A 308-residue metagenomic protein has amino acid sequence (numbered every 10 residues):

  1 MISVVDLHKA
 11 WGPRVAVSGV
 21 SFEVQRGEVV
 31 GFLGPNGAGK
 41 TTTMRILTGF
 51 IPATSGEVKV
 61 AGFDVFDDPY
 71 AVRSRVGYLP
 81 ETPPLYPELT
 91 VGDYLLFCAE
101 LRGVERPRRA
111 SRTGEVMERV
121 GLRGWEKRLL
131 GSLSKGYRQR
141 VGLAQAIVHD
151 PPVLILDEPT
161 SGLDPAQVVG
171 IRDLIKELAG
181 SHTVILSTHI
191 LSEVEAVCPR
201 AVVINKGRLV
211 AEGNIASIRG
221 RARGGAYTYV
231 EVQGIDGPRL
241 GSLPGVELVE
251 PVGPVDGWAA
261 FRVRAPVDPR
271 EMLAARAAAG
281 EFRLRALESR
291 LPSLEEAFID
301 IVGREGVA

Functional and structural regions predicted by a protein language model:
I2-V4, K9-N205, V210-A211: ABC transporter nucleotide-binding domains
R26, G124, G234, A265-V267: Non-catalytic surface loops within mature trypsin-like serine protease
G77, Y94, G103, V202 (+4 more regions): A generic structural signal for secondary-structure junctions that act as hinges or helix/strand caps at the edges
G92, L191, A216, D236-G237 (+2 more regions): Alpha-helix N-cap/helix-start and coil->helix boundary motif
Y94, R112, N214, A226 (+2 more regions): Hydrophobic alpha-helical segments typical of transmembrane helices and their membrane-interface/capping positions
G170-R264: ABC transporter nucleotide-binding domain
R264-A308: C-terminal coupling/interaction segments
